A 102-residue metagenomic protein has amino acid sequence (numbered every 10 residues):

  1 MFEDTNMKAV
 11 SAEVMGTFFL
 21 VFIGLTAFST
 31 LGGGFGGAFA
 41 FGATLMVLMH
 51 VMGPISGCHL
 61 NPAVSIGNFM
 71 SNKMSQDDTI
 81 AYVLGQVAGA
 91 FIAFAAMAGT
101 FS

Functional and structural regions predicted by a protein language model:
M1-S102: Membrane-interface helix-loop junctions and terminal tails of multi-pass membrane proteins
